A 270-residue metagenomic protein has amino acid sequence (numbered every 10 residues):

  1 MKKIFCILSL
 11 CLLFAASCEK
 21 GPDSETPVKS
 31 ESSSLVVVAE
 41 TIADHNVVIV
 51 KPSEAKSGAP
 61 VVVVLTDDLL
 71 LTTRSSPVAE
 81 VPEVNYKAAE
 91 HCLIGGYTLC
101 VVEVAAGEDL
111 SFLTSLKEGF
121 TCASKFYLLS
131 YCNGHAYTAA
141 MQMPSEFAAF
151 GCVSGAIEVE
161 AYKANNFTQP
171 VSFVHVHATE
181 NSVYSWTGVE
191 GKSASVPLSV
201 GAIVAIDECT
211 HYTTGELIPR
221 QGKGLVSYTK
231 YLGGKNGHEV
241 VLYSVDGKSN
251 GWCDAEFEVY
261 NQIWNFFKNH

Functional and structural regions predicted by a protein language model:
F5, L10-S17: Hydrophobic h-region of N-terminal signal peptides that target proteins for export in Gram-negative bacteria
C18-V61, E80-E90, I94-T98, G107 (+5 more regions): A domain-start/cap signature at the N-terminus of enzymes
G58-L70: Short beta-strand element of the alpha/beta-hydrolase
V64-D67, V101, S244: Structural cue for short, hydrophobic secondary-structure segments
V104, T179-S182, T187-V189, G247-S249: Acidic beta-to-alpha connecting loop that harbors the catalytic carboxylate
S111-K125: Conserved acidic catalytic loop of the alpha/beta-hydrolase fold
G151-V159, A178-S182: Active-site nucleophile loop of the alpha/beta-hydrolase fold
F173-V176, I206-H270: C-terminal catalytic histidine-bearing segment of alpha/beta-hydrolase fold enzymes
